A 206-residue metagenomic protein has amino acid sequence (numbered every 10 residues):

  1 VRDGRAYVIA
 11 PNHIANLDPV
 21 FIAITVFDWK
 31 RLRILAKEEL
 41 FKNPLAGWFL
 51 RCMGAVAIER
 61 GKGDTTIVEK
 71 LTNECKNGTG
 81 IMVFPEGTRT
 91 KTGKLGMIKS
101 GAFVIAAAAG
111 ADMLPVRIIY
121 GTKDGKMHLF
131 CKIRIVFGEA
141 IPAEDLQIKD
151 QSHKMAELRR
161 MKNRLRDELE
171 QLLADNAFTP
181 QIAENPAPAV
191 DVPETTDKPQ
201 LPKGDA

Functional and structural regions predicted by a protein language model:
V1-R2, H128: A short beta-turn/loop motif at secondary-structure boundaries
D3-K62: Catalytic core of membrane glycerolipid acyltransferases/transacylases, capturing the structured, soluble-facing
I67-A206: Non-catalytic C-terminal accessory region of glycerolipid acyltransferases and related lyso-lipid remodeling enzymes
